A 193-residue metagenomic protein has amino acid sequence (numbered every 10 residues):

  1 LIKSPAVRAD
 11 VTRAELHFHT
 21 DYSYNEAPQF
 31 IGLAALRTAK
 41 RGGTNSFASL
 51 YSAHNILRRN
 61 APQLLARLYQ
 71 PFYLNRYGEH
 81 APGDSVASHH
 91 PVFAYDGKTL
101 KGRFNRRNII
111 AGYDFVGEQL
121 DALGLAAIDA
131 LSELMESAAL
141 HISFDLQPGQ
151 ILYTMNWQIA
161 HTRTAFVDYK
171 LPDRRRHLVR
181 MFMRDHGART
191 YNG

Functional and structural regions predicted by a protein language model:
L1-P148, Y153, W157-G193: Active-site environment of non-heme Fe oxygenases that use a 2-His-1-carboxylate facial triad
